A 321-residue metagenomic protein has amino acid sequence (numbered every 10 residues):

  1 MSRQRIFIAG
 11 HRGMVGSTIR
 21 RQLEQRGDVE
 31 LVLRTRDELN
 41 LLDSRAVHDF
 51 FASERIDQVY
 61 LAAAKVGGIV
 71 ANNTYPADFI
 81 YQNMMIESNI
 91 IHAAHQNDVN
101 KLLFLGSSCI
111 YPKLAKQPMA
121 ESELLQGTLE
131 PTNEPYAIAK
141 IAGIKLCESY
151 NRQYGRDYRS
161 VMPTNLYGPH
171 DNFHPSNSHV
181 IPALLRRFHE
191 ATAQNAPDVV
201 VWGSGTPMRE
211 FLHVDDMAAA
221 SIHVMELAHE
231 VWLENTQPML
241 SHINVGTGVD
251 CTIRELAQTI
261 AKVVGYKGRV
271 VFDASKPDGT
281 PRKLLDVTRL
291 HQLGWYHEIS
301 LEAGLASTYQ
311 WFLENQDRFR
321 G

Functional and structural regions predicted by a protein language model:
A9, R34, V59-K65, L102-S108 (+1 more regions): SDR active-site strand-loop-helix element
A9-G10, M14, T18-Q22, R26 (+1 more regions): C-terminal substrate-binding subdomain of Rossmann-fold SDR/epimerase-dehydratase oxidoreductases
E24-D49: Adenosine-cofactor binding site in Rossmann-like domains, unifying the SAM/SAH pocket of S-adenosylmethionine-dependent
L42, S108-Y111, L166-G168, V180-I181 (+1 more regions): Conserved sequence/active-site signature of Rossmann-fold short-chain dehydrogenase/reductase
S44-M84, Q96: NAD(P)H-binding glycine-rich loop region in Rossmannoid oxidoreductase-like domains and their noncatalytic homologs
S88-N133, R159: Conserved Rossmann-fold NAD(P)-dependent oxidoreductase catalytic core, especially the SDR/UDP-sugar
K101, G106-S107, I144-N172, P182-L184 (+2 more regions): Conserved beta-loop-beta element that borders a ligand/cofactor-binding pocket
P135, A139-A142: Active-site helix of classical SDR
